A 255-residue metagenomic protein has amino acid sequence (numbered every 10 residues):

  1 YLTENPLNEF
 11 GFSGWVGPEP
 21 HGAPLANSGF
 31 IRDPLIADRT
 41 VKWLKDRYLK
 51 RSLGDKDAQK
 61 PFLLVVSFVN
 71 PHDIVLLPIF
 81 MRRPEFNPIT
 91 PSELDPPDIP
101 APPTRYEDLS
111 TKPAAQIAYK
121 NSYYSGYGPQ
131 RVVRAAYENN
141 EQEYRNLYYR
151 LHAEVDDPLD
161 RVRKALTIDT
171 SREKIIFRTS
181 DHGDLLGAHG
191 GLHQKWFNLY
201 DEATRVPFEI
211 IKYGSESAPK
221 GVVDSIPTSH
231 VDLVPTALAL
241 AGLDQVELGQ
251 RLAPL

Functional and structural regions predicted by a protein language model:
Y1, A23-L25, N70-P78, R82-R83 (+4 more regions): Short catalytic/ligand-binding loop motif for oxyanion handling, primarily in non-cytosolic enzymes, centered on
Y1-F62, I74-I79, N87: Catalytic-site neighborhoods of secreted/periplasmic enzymes that process anionic sulfate/phosphate groups
A23-I31, Y137-H152, K195-W196, E216-T228 (+1 more regions): Active-site rim elements
A37, P61-F62, S171-K174, D184 (+1 more regions): Polar, surface-exposed loop/tail segments that function as active-site lids or cofactor/substrate-recognition elements
A37-V41, R134-K174: A long, amphipathic alpha-helix that forms part of the scaffold/cap immediately adjacent to metal-dependent active
K42, R51-Y106, S125-Y144, L185-G190: Active-site His/acidic residue clusters
L63-F68, Y148, H152-V155, L159-V162 (+3 more regions): Beta-strand elements within well-structured catalytic alpha/beta cores of enzymes that handle phosphate/sulfate esters
A165-P219, I226-S229: Histidine-centered active-site microenvironments of extracellular/periplasmic hydrolases and transferases
